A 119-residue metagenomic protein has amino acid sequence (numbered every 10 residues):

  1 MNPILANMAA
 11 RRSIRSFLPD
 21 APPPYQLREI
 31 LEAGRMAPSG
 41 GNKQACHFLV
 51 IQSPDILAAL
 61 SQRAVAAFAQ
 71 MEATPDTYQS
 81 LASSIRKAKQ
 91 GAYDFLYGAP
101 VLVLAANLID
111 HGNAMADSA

Functional and structural regions predicted by a protein language model:
M1-R28, Q44: Specificity-determining recognition surfaces
L5-A6, G40, Y93-F95: Short secondary-structure boundary/capping segments
L27-R35: A structural motif
R35-N42: Glycine-rich phosphate/pyrophosphate-binding beta-alpha loops
Q44-S118: Glycine/small-residue-rich phosphate/adenosyl-binding loop
